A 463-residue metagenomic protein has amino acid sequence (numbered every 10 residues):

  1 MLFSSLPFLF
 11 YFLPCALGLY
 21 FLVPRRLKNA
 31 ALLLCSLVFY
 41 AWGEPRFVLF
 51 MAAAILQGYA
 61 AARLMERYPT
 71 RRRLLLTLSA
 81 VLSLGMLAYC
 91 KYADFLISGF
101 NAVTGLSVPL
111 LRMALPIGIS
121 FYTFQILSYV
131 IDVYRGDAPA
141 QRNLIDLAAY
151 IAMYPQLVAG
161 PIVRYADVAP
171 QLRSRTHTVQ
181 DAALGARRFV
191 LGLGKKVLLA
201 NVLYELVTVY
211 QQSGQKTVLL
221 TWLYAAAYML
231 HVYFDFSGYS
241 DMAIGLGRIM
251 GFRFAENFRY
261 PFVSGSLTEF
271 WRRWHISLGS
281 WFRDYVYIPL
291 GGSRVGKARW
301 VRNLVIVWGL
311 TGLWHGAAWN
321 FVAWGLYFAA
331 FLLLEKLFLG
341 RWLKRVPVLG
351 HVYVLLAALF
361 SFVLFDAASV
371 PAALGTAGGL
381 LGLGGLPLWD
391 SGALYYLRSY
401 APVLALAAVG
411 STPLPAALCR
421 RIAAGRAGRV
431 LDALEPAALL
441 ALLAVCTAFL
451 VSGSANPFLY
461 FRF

Functional and structural regions predicted by a protein language model:
M1-R462: Membrane-embedded transmembrane alpha-helical bundles that form the catalytic cores of multi-pass lipid-modifying
